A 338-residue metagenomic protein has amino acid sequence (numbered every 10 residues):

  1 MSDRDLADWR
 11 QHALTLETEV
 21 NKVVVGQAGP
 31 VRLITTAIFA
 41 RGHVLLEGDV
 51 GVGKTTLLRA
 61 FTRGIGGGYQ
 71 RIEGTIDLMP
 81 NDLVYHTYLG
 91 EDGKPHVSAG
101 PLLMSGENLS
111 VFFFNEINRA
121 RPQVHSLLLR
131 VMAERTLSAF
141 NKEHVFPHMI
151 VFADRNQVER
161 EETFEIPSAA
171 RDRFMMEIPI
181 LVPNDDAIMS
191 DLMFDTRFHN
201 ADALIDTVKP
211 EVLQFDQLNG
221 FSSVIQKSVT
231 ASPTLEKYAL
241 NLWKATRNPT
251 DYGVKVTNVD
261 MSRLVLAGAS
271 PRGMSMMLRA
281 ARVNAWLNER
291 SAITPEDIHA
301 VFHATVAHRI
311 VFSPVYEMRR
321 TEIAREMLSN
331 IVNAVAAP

Functional and structural regions predicted by a protein language model:
L6-W9, V23-V24, T163, I178-N258 (+4 more regions): Conserved C-terminal "switch" segment of AAA+ ATPases
A7-D49: Pre-Walker A (pre-P-loop) alpha-helix and adjacent loop at the N terminus of AAA/AAA+ ATPase modules, a conserved
L33-T36, G90-F112: Conserved alpha-helical scaffold flanking the Walker A/P-loop in AAA+ ATPase domains
T35-I76: Walker A/P-loop
L46, F113-F114: Hydrophobic anchor at the beta1->P-loop junction of P-loop NTPases
L78-K94: Conserved NTP-binding/hydrolysis module of P-loop NTPases
G90-G93, E116-V124, M132-L213, N219-S228 (+1 more regions): Canonical AAA+ ATPase core
D251-P338: C-terminal engagement/docking regions of AAA+ P-loop ATPases
